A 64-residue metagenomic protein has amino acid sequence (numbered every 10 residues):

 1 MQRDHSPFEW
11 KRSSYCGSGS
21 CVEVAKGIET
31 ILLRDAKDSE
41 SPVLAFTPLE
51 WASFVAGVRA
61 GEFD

Functional and structural regions predicted by a protein language model:
M1-D64: Positively charged, low-complexity terminal tracts and the immediately adjacent first secondary-structure elements
